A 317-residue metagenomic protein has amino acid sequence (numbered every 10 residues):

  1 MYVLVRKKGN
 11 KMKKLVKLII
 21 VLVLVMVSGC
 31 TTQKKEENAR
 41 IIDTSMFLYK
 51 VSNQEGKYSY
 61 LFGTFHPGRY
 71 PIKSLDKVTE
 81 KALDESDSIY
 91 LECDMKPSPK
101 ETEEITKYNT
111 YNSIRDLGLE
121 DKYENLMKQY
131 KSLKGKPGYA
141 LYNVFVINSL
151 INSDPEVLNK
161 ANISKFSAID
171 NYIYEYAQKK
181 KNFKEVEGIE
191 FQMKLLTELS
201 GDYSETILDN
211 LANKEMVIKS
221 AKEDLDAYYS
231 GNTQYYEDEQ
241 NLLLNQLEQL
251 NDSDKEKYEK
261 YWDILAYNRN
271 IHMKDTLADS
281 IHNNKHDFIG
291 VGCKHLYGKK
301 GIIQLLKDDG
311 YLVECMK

Functional and structural regions predicted by a protein language model:
M1-K11: Short, Lys/Arg-enriched N-terminal segments with co-localized hydrophobic residues within the first ~10-30 amino acids
K13-V21: Sec-dependent signal peptide recognition, specifically the positively charged N-region followed immediately by
V27-G29: C-terminal motif of bacterial Sec signal peptides marking the signal peptidase cleavage site
T31-Q33: Bacterial signal peptide processing site
E36-A39, L48-K257, Y261: Structured, acidic catalytic/metal-binding patches in enzyme active sites
I41, I72, A266-N270: A conditional alpha-helix N-cap/helix-loop micro-motif detector
T44-Y49, M273: Alpha-helical scaffolding within the catalytic cores of extracellular/periplasmic polymer-degrading hydrolases
K255-K317: A cross-kingdom marker for long, charged
